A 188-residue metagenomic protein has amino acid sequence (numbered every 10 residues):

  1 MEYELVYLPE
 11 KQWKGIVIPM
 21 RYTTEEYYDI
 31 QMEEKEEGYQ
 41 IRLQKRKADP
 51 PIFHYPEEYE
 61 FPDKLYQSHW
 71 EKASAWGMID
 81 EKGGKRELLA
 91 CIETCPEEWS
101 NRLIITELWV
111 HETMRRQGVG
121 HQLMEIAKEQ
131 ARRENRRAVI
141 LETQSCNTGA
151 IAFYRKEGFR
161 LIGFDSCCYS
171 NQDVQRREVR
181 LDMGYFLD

Functional and structural regions predicted by a protein language model:
M1-Y3: Extreme N-terminal starter segment of soluble prokaryotic enzymes
L5-Y7: Gly/lys/ser-thr-rich phosphate-binding loops in alpha/beta enzymes that coordinate phosphoanhydride or phosphate groups
P9, V17-T106, H111-E112, M124-E125 (+3 more regions): Acetyl-CoA-dependent GNAT
W13: N-terminal glycine-/charge-rich "phosphate-binding" loop or analogous flexible N-terminal tail
G84-E87, H111-E125, E129, R133-E134 (+2 more regions): Conserved glycine-rich acetyl-CoA-binding loop
R137, Q144-I151, E157-R160, C167-D188: C-terminal "cap" of GNAT-fold acetyltransferases
